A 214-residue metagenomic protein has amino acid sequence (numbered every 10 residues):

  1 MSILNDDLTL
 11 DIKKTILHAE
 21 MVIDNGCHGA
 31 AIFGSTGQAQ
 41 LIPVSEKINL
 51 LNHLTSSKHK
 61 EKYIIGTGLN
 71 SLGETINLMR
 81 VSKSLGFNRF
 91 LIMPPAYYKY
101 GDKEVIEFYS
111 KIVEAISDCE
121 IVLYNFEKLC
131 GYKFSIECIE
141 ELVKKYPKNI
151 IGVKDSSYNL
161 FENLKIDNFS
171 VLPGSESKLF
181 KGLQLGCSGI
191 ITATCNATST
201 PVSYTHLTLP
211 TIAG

Functional and structural regions predicted by a protein language model:
I3-L4, I12-G131: Active-site beta->alpha loop and helix N-cap motifs at the rims of alpha/beta catalytic domains
H28, F33-T36, I65-T67, I151 (+4 more regions): Short glycine-rich loop/turn motifs that provide flexible caps or phosphate-binding loops at active sites
L129-L207: Catalytic alpha/beta core domains of metabolic enzymes, predominantly
H206-G214: Single conserved hydrophobic/aromatic residue that forms the stacking wall/gate of nucleotide- or nucleobase-binding
